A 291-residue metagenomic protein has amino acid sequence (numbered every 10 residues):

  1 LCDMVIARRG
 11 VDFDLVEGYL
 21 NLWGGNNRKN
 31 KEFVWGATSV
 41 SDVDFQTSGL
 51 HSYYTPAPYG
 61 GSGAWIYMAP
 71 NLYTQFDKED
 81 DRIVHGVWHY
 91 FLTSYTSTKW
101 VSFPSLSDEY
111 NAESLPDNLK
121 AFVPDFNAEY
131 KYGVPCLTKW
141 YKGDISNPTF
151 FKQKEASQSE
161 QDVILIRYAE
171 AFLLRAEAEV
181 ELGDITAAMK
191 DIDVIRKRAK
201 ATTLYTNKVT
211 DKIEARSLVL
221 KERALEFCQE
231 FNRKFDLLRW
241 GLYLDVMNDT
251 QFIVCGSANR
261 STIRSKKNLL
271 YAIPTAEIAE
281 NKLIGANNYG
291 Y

Functional and structural regions predicted by a protein language model:
L1-I6, W35, D162-I195, R216-E226 (+1 more regions): Extended, hydrophobic/aromatic-rich amphipathic alpha-helical segments that build helical scaffolds
L1-N118, M247-F252: An aromatic- and glycine-enriched ligand-binding surface/loop that stacks and positions planar moieties
R9-L15, V180-T186, T203-L204: Surface-exposed helix-capping loop/turn segments at secondary-structure junctions
L15, N27-R28, F76, I164 (+5 more regions): Active-site-proximal structural scaffolding
F76-R167: Flexible, polar/acidic helix-loop-strand segments at domain edges
K154-L165, L182, T202-D211: Short, contiguous acidic/charged loop-to-helix segments that flank catalytic cores in large enzymes
M189-C255: C-terminal structured "cap/appendage" subdomains that terminate the fold
A258-Y291: Intrinsically disordered, low-complexity transcriptional activation domains
